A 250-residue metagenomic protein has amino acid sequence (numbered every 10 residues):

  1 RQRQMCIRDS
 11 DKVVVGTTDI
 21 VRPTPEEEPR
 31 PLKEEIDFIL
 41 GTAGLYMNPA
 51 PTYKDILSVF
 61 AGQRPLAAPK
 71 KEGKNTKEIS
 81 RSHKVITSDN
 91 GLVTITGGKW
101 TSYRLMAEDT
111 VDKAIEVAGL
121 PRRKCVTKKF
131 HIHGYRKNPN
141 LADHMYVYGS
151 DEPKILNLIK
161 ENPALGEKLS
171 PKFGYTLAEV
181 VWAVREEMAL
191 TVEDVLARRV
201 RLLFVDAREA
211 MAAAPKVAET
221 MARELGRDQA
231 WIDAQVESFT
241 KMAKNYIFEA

Functional and structural regions predicted by a protein language model:
R1, D11-K12, T18, P23-A250: C-terminal accessory subdomains/tails of enzymes that are appended
M5-C6: Active-site loops and adjacent core secondary-structure elements that bind or stabilize anionic groups
